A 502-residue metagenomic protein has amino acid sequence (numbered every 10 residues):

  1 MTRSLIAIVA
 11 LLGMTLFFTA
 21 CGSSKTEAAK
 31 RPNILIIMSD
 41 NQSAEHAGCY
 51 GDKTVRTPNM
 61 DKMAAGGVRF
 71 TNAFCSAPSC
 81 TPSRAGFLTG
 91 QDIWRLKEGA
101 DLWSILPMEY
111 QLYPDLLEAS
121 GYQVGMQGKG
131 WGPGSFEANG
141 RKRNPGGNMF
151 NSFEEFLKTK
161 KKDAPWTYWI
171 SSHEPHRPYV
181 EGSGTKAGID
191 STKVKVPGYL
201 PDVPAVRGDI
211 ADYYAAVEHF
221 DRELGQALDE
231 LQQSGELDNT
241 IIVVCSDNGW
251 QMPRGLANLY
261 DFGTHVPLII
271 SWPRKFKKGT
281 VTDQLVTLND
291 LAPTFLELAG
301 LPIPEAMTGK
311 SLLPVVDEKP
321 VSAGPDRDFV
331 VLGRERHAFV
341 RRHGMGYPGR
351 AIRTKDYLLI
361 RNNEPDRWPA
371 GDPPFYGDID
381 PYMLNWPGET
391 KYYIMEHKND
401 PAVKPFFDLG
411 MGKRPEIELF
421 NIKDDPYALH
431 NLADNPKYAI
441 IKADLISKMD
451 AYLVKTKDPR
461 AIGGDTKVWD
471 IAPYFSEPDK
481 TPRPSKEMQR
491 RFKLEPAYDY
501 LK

Functional and structural regions predicted by a protein language model:
T2-R3, A7-L16, A20-E418, P426-S447 (+3 more regions): Formylglycine-dependent sulfatase
V454-D458: Short arginine-rich
T466-E477: Carbohydrate-binding/catalytic loop surfaces
